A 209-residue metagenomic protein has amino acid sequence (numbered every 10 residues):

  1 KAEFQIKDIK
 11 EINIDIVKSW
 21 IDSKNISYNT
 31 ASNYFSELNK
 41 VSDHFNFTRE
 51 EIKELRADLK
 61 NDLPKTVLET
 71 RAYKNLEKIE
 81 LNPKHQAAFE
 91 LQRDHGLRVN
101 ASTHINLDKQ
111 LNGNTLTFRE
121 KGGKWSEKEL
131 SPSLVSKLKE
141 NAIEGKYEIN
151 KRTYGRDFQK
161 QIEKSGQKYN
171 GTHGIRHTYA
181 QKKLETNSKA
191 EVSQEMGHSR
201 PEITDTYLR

Functional and structural regions predicted by a protein language model:
K1-T48: Non-catalytic DNA-binding core/recognition domains of DNA-processing enzymes
S19, N46-L76, R119-K121: Flexible interdomain linker/hinge and immediately adjacent N-terminus of the catalytic tyrosine-recombinase domain
T70-V99: Basic, Lys/Arg- and aromatic-enriched nucleic-acid-binding interface segment
A72, K84-Q86, G155, H173-H177 (+1 more regions): Short, leucine-enriched amphipathic alpha-helices that occur as contiguous helical runs
A88-F89, N100-I105, V192: Alpha-helix N-cap/helix-start motif at helix boundaries, enriched for small hydrophobics
H95, H104-K137: Conserved tyrosine-mediated DNA breakage-rejoining catalytic core shared by Y-recombinases
Q110-N112, T186-L208: Short, polar N-cap/turn motifs at the start of nucleic acid-interacting alpha helices
S131-I175, Y179: Active-site/catalytic core of tyrosine-dependent DNA strand-transfer enzymes
